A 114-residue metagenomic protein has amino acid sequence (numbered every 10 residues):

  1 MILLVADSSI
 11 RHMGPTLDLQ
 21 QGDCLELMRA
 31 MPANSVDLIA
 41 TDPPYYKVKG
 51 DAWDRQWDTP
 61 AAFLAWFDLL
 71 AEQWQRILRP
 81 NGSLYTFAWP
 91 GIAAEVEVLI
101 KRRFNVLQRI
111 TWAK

Functional and structural regions predicted by a protein language model:
I2-K114: Core catalytic lobe of class I
